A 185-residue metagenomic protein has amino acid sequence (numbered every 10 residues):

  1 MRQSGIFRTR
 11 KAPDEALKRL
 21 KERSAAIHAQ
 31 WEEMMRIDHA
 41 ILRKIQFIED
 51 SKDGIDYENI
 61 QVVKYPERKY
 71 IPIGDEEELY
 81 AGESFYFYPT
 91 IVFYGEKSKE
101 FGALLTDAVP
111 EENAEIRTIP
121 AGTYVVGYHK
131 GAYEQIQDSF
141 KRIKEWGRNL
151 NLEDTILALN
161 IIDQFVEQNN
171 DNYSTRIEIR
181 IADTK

Functional and structural regions predicted by a protein language model:
M1-I6: Short, positively charged
R8-D14, K18-K185: A solvent-exposed interaction/effector surface
